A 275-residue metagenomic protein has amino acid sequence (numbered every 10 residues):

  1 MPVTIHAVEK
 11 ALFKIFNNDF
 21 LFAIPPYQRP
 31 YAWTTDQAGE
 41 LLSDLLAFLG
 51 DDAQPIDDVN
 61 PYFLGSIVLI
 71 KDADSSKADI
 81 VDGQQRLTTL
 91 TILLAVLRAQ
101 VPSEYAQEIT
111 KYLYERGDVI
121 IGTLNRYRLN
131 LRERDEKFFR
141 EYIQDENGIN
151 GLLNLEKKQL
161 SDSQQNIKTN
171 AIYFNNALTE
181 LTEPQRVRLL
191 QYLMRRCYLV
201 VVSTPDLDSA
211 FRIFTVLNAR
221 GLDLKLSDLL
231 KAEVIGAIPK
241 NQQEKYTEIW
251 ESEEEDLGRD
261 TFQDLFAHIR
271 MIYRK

Functional and structural regions predicted by a protein language model:
M1-V81, L199-V200: Short alpha-helix boundary/capping and kink motifs at helix termini
T4-F22, R126-L152: Short, compositionally biased low-complexity segments
Q37, F63, R86-T89, S209: Residue-level detector of well-ordered alpha-helical segments, enriched for hydrophobic/aromatic packing positions
D57-N60, V101-R132: Flexible phosphate/Mg2+-sensing switch loops adjacent to catalytic phosphate-binding sites
A78-L90, V200-T204, R220: Conserved catalytic-core segments centered on acid/base and nucleophilic motifs
L87-S103: Short active-site loop/helix that positions an aromatic residue
E133-K275: Polyanionic (Asp/Glu-rich) segments that form extended negatively charged tracts
